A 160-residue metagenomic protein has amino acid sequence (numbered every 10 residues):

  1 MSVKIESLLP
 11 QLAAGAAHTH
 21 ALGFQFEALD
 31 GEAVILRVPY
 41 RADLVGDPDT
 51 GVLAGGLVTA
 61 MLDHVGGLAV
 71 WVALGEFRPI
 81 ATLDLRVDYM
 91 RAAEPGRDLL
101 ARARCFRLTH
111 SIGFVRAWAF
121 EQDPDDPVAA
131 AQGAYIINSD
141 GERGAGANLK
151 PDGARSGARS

Functional and structural regions predicted by a protein language model:
M1-V3, A93-P95, L100, R104-S160: HotDog/MaoC-like acyl-thioester-processing domains
E6-A16, L68-F77: Short, solvent-exposed helix-to-loop capping segments enriched in aromatics
L9-G31: N-terminal structural module
H20-L22, E32-V34, P79-L85, R97 (+2 more regions): A generic structural signal for short beta-strands and their flanking turns/coil linkers
G23-L53: Catalytic strand-loop segment that frames the active site of acyl-thioester-processing enzymes
V38-Y40, Y89, I137: Hydrophobic residues in beta-strands and at strand termini
L53-E76: Active-site helix/loop of acyl-thioester processing domains in fatty-acid/polyketide metabolism, spanning hotdog-fold
A69-L100, C105: Hydrophobic beta-strand-centered segment that forms part of the acyl-chain substrate-binding groove
